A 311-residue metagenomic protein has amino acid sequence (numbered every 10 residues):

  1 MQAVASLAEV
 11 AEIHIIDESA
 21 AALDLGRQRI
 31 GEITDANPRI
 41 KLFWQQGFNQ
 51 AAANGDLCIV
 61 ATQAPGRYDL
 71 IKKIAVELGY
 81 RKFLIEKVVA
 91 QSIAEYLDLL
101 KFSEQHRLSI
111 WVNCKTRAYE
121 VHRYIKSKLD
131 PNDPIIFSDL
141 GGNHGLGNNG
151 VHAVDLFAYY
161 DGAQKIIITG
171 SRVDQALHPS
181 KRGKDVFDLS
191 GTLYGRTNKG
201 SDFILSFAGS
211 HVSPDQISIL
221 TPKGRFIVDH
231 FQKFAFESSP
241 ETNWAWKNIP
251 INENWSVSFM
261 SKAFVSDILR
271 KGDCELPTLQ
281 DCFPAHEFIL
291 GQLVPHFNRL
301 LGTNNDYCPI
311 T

Functional and structural regions predicted by a protein language model:
M1-A36: N-terminal Rossmann-like dinucleotide-binding module
V10-A11, L78-K82, H106-L108: A short helix->loop->beta-strand "cap" motif at the edges of active sites that frequently abuts
V10-I16, E32, L57-I59, S266-T311: C-terminal helix-rich "cap/oligomerization" subdomain common to oxidoreductases
I40-F102: Beta-loop-alpha module in the N-terminal Rossmann-like domain of NAD(P)-dependent dehydrogenases, especially those
F48, A52, V60, V89-V154 (+1 more regions): A contiguous active-site-proximal alpha/beta segment in oxidoreductase catalytic domains
L84-I85, I110-V112, V228: Hydrophobic residues in well-ordered beta-strands that form the structural core
F137-P214, Q280-P284: Rossmann-like dinucleotide-binding domain that binds NAD(P)(H)
N198-A263, C274-Q280: NAD(P)-dinucleotide binding in Rossmann-like oxidoreductases
